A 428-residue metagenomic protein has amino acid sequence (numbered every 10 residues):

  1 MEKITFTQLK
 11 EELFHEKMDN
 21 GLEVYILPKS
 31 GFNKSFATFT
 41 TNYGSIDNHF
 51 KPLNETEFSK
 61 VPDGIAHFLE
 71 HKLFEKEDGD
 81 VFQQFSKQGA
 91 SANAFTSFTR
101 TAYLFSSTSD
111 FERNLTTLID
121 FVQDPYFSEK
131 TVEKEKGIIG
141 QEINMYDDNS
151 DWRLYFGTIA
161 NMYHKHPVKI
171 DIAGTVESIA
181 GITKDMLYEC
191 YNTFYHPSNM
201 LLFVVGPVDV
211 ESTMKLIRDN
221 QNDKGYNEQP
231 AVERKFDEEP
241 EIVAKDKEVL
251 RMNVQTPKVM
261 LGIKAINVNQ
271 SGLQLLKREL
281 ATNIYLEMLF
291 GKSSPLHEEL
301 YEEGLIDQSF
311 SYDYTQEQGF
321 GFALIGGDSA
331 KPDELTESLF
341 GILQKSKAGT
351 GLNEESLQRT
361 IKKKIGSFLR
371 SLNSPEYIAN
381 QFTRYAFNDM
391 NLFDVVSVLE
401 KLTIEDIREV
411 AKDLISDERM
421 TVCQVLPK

Functional and structural regions predicted by a protein language model:
M1-D80, Y188-Y191, Y195-E299, V410 (+1 more regions): His/Glu-rich zincin catalytic helix
K76, D80-V232, K277, L286 (+2 more regions): Charge-rich, well-structured scaffold segments of protease-associated domains
